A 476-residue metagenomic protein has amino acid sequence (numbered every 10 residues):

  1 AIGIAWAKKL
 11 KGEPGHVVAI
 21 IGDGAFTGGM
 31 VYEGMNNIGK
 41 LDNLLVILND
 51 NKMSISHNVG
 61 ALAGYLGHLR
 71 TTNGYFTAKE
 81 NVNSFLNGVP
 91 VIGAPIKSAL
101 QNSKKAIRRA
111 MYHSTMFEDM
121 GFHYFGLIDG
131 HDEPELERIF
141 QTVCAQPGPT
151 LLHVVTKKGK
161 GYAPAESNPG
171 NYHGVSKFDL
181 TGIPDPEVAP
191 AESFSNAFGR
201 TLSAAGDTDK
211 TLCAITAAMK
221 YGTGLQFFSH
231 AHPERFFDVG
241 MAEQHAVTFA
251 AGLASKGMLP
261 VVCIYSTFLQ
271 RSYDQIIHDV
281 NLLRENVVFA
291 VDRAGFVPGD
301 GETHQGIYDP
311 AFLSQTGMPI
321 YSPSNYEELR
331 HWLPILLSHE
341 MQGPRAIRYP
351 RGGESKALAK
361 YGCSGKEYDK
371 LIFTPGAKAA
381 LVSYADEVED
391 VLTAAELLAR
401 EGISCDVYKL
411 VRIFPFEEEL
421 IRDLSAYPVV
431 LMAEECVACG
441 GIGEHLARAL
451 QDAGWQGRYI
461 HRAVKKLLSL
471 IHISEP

Functional and structural regions predicted by a protein language model:
A1-L10, P14, A19, E33: N-terminal cofactor/phosphate-binding cores enriched in small/glycine residues, especially glycine-rich loops such as
L10-P14, G39-N171, P186-H230, D238 (+6 more regions): Thiamine diphosphate
V17, I21-G34, G224, F236 (+3 more regions): Extended, hydrophobic alpha-helical segments in both membrane/secreted and soluble proteins
A25-G28, D129-E137, T267-L269, N325-R330: Active-site glycine- and acidic-residue-rich loops that bind and position anionic ligands or nucleotide-like cofactors
H173-G182: Surface-exposed loop/turn segments flanking beta-strands in extracellular/periplasmic regions
F312, M318-P323: Extreme N-terminal leader/targeting regions
S322-E340: Conserved glycine-bearing catalytic or ligand-binding loops at nucleotide- and phosphate-handling centers of large
